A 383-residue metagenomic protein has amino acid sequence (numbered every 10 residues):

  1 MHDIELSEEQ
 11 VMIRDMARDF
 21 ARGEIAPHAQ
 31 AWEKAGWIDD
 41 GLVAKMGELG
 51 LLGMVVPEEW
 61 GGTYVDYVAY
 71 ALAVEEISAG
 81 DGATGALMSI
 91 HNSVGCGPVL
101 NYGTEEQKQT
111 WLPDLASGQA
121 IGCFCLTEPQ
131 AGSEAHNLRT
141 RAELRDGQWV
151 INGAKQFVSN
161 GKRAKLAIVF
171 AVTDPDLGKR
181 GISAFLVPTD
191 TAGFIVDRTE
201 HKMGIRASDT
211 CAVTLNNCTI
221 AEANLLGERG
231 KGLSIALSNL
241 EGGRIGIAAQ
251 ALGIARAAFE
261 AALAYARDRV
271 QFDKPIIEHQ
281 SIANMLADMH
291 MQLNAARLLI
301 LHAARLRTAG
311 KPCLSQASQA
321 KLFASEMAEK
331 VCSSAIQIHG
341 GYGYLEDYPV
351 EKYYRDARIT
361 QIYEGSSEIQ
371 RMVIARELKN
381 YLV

Functional and structural regions predicted by a protein language model:
M1-I90, Y102-Q107, D114, G118-Q119 (+5 more regions): Alpha-helical interface subdomain recognition
G50, V74-S78, A171, V187-A192 (+1 more regions): Short Ser/Thr-interspersed hydrophobic loop/turn segments at strand-loop and sheet-helix junctions that line or gate
V65, E134-H136, N160-K165, G178-G181 (+2 more regions): Short glycine/proline-enriched turns and hinge-like loops at secondary-structure junctions
M88, L115, Q130-S133, F157-N160 (+2 more regions): Short Gly/Pro-enriched turn/cap motifs at secondary-structure boundaries
G118-L126: A short, Trp-centered hydrophobic/proline-enriched beta-strand micro-motif
N137, D190-A221: Flexible, small-/acidic-enriched active-site or ligand-binding loops
Q148, N152-V196: A short core secondary-structure module
N217-I235: Long, acidic (Asp/Glu-rich), low-complexity accessory segments flanking structured domains
